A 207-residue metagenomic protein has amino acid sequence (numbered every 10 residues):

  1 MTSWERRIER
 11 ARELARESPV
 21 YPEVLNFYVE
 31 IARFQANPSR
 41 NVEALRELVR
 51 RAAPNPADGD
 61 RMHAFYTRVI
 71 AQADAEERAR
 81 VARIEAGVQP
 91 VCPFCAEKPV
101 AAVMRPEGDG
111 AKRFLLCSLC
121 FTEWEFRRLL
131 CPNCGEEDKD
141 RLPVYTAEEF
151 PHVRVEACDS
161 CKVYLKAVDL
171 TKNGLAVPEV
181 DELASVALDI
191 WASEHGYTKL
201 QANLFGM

Functional and structural regions predicted by a protein language model:
M1-N26, E30-F34, Y164, V168 (+1 more regions): Charged, low-complexity interaction segments
M1-R83: N-terminal alpha-helical interaction blocks
A79-Y197: Cys/His-clustered metal-coordination modules, chiefly Zn-binding fingers
